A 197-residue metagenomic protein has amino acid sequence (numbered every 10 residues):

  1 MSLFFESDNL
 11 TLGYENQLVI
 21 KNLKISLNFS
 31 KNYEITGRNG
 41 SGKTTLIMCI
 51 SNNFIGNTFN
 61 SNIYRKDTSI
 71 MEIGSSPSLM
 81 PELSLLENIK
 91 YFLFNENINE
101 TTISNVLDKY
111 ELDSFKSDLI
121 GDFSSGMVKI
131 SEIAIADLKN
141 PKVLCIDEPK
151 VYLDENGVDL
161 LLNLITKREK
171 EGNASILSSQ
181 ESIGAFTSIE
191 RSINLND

Functional and structural regions predicted by a protein language model:
F5-S7, I20-N22: Conserved structural motif at the start of ABC-family nucleotide-binding domains
T36-R38: The feature captures the beta-strand-to-loop junction immediately N-terminal to the Walker
I50-F94, N196: ABC ATPase nucleotide-binding domain signature region
E100-K116: Conserved ABC ATPase "signature" region
L119-G126: Conserved ABC ATPase signature
I133: Hydrophobic anchor residue at the start of the ABC signature
L144-E148, L153: Catalytic Walker B motif of ABC-type/P-loop ATPase nucleotide-binding domains
